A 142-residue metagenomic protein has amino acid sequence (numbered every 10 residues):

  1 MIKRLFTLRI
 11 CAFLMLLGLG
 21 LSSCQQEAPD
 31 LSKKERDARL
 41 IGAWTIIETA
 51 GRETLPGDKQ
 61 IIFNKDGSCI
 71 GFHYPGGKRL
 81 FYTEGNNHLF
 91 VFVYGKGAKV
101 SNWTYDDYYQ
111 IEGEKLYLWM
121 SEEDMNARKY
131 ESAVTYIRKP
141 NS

Functional and structural regions predicted by a protein language model:
M1-I2, Q25: N-terminal hydrophobic targeting signals that begin at the initiator methionine
I2-C11: Bacterial N-terminal signal peptides that target proteins for export
G20-S23: C-terminal motif of bacterial Sec signal peptides marking the signal peptidase cleavage site
A28-T45: N-terminal helix-cap/turn-to-beta initiation motif at the start of protein domains
E48-L55, I70-M125, E131: Contiguous, well-ordered beta-strand patches that form the walls/edges of small beta-barrel/beta-sandwich domains
F63: OB-fold/S1-family RNA-binding modules
K139-S142: Short, solvent-exposed mixed-charge patches
